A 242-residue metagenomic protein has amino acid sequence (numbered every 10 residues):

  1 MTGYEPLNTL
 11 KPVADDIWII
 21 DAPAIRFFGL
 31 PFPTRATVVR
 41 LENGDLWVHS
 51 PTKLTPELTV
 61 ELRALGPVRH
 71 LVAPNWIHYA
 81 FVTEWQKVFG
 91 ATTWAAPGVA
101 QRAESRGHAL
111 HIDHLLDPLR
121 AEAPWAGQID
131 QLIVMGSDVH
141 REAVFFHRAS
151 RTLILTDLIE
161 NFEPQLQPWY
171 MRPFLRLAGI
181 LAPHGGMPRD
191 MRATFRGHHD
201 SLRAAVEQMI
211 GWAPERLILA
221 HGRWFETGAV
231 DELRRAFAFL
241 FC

Functional and structural regions predicted by a protein language model:
M1-K53, A109-L177, A204-A205, G211: Catalytic core of the metallo-beta-lactamase
A14-D15, T52-K53, V68-H70, F81-E84 (+2 more regions): Cap/insert and terminal regions of metallo-dependent hydrolase folds
F28, P56, I77-F81, A100-A103 (+3 more regions): Active-site environment of divalent metal-dependent phosphoester hydrolases
E42-D45, R63-R69, E215: Short, surface-exposed connector motifs at secondary-structure boundaries
H49-S50, R69-W76, W94-P97, I154-T156 (+1 more regions): Active-site neighborhood of phospho(di)ester-bond hydrolases with catalytic His/Asp-centered motifs
T59-P124: Active-site HxH/HxHxD metal-binding segment of metal-dependent hydrolases
P67, A91, R141, S150 (+1 more regions): Short coil/turn segments at beta-strand junctions that form active-site/ligand-binding loops
